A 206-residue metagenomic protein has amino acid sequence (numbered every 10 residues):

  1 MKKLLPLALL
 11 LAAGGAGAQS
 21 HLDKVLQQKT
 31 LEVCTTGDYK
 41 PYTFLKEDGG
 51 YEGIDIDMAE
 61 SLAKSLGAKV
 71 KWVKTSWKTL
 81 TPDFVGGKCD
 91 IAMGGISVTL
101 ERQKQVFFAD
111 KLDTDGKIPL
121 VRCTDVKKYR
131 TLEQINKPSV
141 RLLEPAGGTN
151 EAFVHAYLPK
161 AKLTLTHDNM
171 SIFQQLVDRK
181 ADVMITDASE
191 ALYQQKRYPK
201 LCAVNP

Functional and structural regions predicted by a protein language model:
A13-G15: N-terminal signal peptide c-region/cleavage motif recognized by signal peptidases
S20-G95, K104: Extracytoplasmic small-molecule ligand-binding "clamshell" domains of the periplasmic binding protein/Venus flytrap
K29-T35, E52, L132-G147: Short loop->beta-strand "edge-of-pocket" segments that line small-molecule binding or catalytic clefts across diverse
T43-E47, A59-A68, T131-P138, N150-T166 (+1 more regions): Ligand-binding cleft/hinge of the Venus flytrap
K69-S76, L143-P145, A161-N169: Short beta-strand-to-loop elements that line the ligand-binding cleft of bilobed periplasmic-binding protein-like
K78-T79, G95-K104, A152-A156, F173 (+1 more regions): A ligand-binding cleft/hinge motif common to bilobed small-molecule-binding domains
V106-L120, K137, A156, N205-P206: Short Pro/Gly-enriched coil loops immediately N-terminal to beta-strands
A109, C123-V140: Flexible hinge/capping segments at coil-to-helix
